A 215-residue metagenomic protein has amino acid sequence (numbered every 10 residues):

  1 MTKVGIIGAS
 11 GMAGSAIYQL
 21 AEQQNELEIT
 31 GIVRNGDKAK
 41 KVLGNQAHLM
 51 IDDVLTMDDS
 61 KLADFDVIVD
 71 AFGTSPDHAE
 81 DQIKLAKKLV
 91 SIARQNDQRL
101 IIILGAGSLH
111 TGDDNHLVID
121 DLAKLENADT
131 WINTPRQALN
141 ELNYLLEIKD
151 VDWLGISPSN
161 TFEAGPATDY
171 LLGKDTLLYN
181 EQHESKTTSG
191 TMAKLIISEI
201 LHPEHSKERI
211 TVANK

Functional and structural regions predicted by a protein language model:
V4-Q24: N-terminal Rossmann NAD(P)H-binding glycine-rich loop of SDR-like oxidoreductase domains
G5, T30, L154: Conserved beta-strand positions in the Rossmann-like core of class I SAM-dependent methyltransferases
V33-K38, S159-N160: Short, polar loop motifs at secondary-structure junctions
D37-N96: NAD(P)H-binding glycine-rich loop region in Rossmannoid oxidoreductase-like domains and their noncatalytic homologs
K88-N133, L139, L154: Conserved Rossmann-fold NAD(P)-dependent oxidoreductase catalytic core, especially the SDR/UDP-sugar
Q137, H183-I197, E208: Substrate-positioning beta->alpha
L142-E163, Y170: Conserved beta-loop-beta element that borders a ligand/cofactor-binding pocket
K149, E163-L171, E199-E208: Glycine/proline-rich active-site loop of Rossmann-fold NAD(P)-dependent oxidoreductases
